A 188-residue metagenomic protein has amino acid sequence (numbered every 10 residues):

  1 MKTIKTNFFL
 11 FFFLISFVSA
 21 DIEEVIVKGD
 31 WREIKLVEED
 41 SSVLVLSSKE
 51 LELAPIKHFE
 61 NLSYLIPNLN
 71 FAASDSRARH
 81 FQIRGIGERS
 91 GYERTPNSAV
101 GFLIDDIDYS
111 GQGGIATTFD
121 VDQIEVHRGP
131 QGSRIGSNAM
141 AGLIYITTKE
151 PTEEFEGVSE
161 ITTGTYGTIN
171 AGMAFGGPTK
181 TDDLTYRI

Functional and structural regions predicted by a protein language model:
M1-F8: Bacterial N-terminal signal peptides that target proteins for export
F11-A20: Hydrophobic h-region of N-terminal signal peptides that target proteins for export in Gram-negative bacteria
E24-A54, R79-Q82, V100: N-terminal periplasmic "start-of-domain" segments of outer-membrane beta-barrel proteins
G29-W31, G85-G87, I104-D106, R128 (+1 more regions): Flexible glycine-/small-residue-rich
R32-K35, N70-F71, R89-G91, Y109-G111 (+1 more regions): Short beta-strands and strand-coil junctions in structured, solvent-facing domains, enriched
E60, Y64-I107: Extracytoplasmic beta-strand/coil segments of soluble accessory domains associated with Gram-negative outer-membrane
G91-P130: Short acidic/polar hinge/loop motifs at secondary-structure boundaries that mediate gating or recognition
A99, D120-D122, S133-I188: Outer-membrane beta-barrel translocator/receptor signature
